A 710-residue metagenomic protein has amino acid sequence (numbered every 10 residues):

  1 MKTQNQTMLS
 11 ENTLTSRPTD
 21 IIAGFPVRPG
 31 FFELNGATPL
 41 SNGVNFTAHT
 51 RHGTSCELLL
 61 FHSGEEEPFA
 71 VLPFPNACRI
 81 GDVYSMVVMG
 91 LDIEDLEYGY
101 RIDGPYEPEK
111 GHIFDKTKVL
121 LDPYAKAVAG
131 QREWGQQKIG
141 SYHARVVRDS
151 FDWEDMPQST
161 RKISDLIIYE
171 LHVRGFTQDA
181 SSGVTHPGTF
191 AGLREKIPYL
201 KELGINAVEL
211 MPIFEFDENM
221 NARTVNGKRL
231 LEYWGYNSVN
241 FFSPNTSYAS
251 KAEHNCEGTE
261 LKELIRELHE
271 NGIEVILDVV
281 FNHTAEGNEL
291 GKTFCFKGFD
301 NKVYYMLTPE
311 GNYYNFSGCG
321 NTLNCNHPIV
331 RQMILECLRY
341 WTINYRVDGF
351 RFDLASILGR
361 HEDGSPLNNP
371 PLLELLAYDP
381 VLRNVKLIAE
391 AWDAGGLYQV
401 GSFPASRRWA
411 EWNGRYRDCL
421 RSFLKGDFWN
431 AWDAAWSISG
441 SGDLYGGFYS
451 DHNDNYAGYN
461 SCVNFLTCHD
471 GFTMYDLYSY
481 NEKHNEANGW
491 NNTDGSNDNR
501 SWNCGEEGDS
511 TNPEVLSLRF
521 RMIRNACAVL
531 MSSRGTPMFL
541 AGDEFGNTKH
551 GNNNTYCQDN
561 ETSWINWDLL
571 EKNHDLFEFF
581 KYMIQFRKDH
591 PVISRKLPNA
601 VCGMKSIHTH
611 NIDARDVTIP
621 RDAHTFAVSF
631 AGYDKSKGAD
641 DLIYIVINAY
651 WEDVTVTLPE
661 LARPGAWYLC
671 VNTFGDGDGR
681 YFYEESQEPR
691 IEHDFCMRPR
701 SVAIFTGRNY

Functional and structural regions predicted by a protein language model:
K2-Y169, R174, E195, L200 (+4 more regions): Carbohydrate-interacting/catalytic domains
A48, Y100, L171, L200 (+11 more regions): Conserved, mostly hydrophobic/aromatic
D95, E107-G111, T177-D179, F216-M220 (+6 more regions): Short catalytic/ligand-binding loop motif for oxyanion handling, primarily in non-cytosolic enzymes, centered on
Y98, I102-M156, E218-N237, G291-N312 (+2 more regions): Core domains of carbohydrate- and sulfate-ester-processing enzymes
A125, R346, E362-D363, L367-A541 (+6 more regions): Conserved alpha/beta catalytic core and glycan-binding cleft of carbohydrate-active enzymes
L166-E170, A207, G272-I276, G349-R351 (+2 more regions): Structural preference for beta-strand elements that scaffold enzyme active sites
H172-A191, E195-V347, L354-Y378, L397 (+1 more regions): Substrate-binding/active-site clefts of carbohydrate-active enzymes
I197-E202, I265, L338-T342, L373-A377 (+4 more regions): Non-transmembrane alpha-helical segments in soluble domains of secreted/periplasmic/extracellular proteins
